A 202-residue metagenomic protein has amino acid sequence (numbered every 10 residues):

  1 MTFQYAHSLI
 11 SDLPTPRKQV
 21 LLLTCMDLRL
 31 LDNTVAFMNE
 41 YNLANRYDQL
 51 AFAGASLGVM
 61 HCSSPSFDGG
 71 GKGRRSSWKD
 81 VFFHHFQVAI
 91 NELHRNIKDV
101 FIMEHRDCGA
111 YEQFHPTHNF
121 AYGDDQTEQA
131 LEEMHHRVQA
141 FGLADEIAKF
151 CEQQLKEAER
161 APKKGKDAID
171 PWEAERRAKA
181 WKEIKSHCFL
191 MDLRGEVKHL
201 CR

Functional and structural regions predicted by a protein language model:
M1-T34, A44, A53-H84, V88-I97 (+1 more regions): Divalent-metal-activated hydrolytic enzyme cores
N39-D48: Short helix-loop-beta junction
K98-H105: Acidic beta-strand-to-loop metal/phosphate-binding motif
